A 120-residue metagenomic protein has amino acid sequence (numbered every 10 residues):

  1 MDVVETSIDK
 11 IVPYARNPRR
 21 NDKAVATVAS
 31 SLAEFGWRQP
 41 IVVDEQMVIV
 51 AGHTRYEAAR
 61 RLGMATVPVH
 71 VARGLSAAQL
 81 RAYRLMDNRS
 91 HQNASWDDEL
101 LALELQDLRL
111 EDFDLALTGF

Functional and structural regions predicted by a protein language model:
M1-F120: Short, charged/polar connector segments at secondary-structure boundaries
